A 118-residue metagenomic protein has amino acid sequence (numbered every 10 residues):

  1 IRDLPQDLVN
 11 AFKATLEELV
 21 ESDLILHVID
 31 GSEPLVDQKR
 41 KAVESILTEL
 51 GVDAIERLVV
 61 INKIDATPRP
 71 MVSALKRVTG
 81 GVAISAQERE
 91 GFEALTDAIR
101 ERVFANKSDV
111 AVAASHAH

Functional and structural regions predicted by a protein language model:
I1-D3, L24: Switch I (G2) and immediately adjacent beta-strands of P-loop GTPase domains
D3-V9, D37, R69: Conserved D-loop-proximal element of ABC-family nucleotide-binding domains
P5, D30, D65: Short glycine-/small-residue-rich Rossmann-like dinucleotide-binding loops
L8-E33, S45-V52, S85: Inter-motif core of Ras-like GTPase G domains
P34-H118: C-terminal-of-GTPase-core extension/linker across diverse P-loop GTPases
